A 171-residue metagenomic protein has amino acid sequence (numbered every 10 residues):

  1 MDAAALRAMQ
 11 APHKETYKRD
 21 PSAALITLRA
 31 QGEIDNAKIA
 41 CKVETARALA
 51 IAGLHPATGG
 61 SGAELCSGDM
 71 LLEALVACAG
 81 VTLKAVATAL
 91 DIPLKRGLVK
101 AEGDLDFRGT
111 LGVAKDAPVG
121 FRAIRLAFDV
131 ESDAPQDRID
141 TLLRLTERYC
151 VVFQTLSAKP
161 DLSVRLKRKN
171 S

Functional and structural regions predicted by a protein language model:
M1-E73, L83-S171: Extended beta-strand/beta-hairpin segments
